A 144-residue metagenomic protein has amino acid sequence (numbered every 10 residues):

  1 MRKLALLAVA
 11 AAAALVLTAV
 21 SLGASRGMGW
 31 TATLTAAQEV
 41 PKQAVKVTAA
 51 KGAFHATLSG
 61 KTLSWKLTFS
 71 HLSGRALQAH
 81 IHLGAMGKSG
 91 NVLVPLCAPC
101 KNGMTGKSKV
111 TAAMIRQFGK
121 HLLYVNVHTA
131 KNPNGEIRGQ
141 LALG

Functional and structural regions predicted by a protein language model:
R2-A5, L15-A79, L83-G144: Metal-centered catalytic cores of metalloenzymes
A11-A12: Repetitive helical segments and hydrophobic/amphipathic motifs
